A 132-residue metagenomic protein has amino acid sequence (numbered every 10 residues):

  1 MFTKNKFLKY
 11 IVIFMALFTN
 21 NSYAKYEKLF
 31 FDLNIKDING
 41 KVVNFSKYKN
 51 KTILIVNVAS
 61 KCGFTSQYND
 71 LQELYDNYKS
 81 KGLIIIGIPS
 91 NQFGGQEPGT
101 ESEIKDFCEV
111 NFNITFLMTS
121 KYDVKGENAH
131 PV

Functional and structural regions predicted by a protein language model:
F2-I11: Bacterial N-terminal signal peptides that target proteins for export
K6, T19-S22: Compositionally biased non-globular segments, especially hydrophobic aliphatic-rich helices of signal peptides
Y10-F18: Bacterial N-terminal signal peptides
Y23-S46, P131: N-terminal "domain-start" segment that seeds a small globular fold
D37, N57-K61: Amphipathic alpha-helical repeat scaffolds
K49-L54: Local sequence-structure signature of Cys/Sec-based thiol-disulfide redox active-site neighborhoods
F64-H130: Structural microenvironment flanking redox-active thiols in thiol-disulfide oxidoreductases
